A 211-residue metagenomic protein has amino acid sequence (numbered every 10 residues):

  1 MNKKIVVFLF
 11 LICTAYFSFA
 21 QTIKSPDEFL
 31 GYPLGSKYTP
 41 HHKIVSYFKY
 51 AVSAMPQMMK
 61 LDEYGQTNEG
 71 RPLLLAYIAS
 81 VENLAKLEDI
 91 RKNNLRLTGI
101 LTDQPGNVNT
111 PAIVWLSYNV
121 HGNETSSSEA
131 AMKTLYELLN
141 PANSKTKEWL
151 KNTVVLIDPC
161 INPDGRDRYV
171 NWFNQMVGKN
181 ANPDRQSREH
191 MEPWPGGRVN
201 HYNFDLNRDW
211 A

Functional and structural regions predicted by a protein language model:
M1-K24: Bacterial Sec-dependent N-terminal signal peptides
Q21-L61, N68, P72: N-terminal hydrophobic targeting/anchoring segments and the immediately downstream early-domain regions of hydrolases
Y32-Y38, V120-E124, Y202-A211: The substrate-binding groove and active-site-proximal loops of carbohydrate-active enzymes, especially glycoside
P40, G70, N119, I157 (+1 more regions): Divalent metal-coordination and catalytic microenvironments
K49, S53-P56, L135-N143, A211: Sec-exported extracytoplasmic/periplasmic mature domains
N68, V81-N83, V120-T125, I161-R166: Solvent-exposed loop/turn segments at secondary-structure junctions within structured extracellular/periplasmic domains
G70, P105, P111-I113, S117-S126: Short HxH-centered metal-ligating active-site micro-motif
L74-S80, I90-L95, T102-Q104, V108-P111 (+2 more regions): Surface-exposed loop and adjacent secondary-structure segments within mature catalytic domains
